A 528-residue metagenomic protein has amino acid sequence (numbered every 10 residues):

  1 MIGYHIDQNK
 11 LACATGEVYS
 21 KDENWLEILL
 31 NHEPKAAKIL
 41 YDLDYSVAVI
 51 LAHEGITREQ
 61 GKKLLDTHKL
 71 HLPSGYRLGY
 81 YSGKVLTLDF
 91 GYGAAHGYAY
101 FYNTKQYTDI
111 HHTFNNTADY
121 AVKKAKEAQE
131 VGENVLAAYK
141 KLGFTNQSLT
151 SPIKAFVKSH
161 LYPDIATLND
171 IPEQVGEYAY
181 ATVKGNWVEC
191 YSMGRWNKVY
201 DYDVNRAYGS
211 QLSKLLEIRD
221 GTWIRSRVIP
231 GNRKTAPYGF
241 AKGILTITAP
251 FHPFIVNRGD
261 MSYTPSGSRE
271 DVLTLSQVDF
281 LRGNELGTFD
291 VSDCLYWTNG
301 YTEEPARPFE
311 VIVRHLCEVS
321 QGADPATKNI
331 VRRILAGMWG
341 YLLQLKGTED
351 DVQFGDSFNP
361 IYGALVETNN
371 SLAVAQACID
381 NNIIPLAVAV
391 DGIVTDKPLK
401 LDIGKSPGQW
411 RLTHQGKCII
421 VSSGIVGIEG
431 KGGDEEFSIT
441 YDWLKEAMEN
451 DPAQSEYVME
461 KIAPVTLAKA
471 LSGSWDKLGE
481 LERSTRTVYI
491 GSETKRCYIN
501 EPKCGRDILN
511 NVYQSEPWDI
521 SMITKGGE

Functional and structural regions predicted by a protein language model:
M1-V18, D89, R206-G209: Gly/Thr-rich phosphate-binding beta-strand-loop-beta motif of the actin/hexokinase/Hsp70
Y19-Y45, L51-E528: Conserved acidic
